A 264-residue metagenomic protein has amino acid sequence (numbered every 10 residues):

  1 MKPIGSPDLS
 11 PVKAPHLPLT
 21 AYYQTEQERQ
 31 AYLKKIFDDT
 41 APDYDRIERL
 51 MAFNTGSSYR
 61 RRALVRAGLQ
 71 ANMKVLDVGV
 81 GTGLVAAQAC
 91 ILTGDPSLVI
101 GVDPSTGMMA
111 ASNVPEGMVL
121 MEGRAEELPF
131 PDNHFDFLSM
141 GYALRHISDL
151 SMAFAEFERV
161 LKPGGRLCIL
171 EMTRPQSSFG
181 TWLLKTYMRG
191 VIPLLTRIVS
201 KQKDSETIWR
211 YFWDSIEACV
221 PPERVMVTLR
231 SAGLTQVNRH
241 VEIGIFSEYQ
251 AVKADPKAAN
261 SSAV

Functional and structural regions predicted by a protein language model:
Y32, V102, R174-S231: C-terminal alpha-helical "lid/dimerization" subdomain adjacent to the S-adenosyl-L-methionine
F53-A71, Q88: Conserved alpha-helix/loop element of class I SAM-dependent methyltransferases that forms part of the SAM/SAH-binding
K74-E127: Class I SAM-dependent methyltransferase SAM/SAH-binding core
E126-F137: A short acidic, Gly/Pro-enriched loop at the edge of an enzyme's catalytic core that lines a small-molecule cofactor
D136-L150: A short SAM/SAH-binding and catalytic strip from SAM-dependent methyltransferases
S151-P163: A short glycine-rich, Lys/Arg-flanked "PGG" loop and its adjoining helix->strand segment in the class I
G165-M172: Conserved beta-strand signature within the Rossmann-like core of class I S-adenosyl-L-methionine
L234-V264: Core SAM-dependent methyltransferase catalytic element
